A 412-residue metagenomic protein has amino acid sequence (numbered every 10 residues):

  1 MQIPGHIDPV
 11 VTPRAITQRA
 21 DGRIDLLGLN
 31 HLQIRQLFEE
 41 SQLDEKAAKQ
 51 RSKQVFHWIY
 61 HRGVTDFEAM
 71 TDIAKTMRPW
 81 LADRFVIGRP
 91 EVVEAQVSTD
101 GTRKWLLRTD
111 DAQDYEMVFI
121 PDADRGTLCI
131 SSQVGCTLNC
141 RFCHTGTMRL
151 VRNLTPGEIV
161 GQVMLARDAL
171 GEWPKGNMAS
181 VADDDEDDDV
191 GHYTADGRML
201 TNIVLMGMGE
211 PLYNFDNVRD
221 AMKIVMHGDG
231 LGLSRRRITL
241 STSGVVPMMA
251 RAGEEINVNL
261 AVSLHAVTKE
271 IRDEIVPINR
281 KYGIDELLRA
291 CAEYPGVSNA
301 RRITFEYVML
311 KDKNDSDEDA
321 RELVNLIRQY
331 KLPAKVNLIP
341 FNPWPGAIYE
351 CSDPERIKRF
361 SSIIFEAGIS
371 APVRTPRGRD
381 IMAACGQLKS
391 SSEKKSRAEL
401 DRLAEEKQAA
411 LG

Functional and structural regions predicted by a protein language model:
M1-Y115, G171-G191, A292-A300, Y307-G412: Auxiliary Fe-S-binding modules of radical SAM enzymes
R51, N214, V245, R280-G283 (+3 more regions): Helical mechanochemical/support elements of P-loop NTPase systems and associated helical scaffolds
Q113-M117, A123-S131, T137-N259, T268-E270: Conserved Radical SAM active-site core
C136, I203, L240, V262 (+3 more regions): Conserved, mostly hydrophobic/aromatic
L154, Y213, Y282, D315-E318 (+1 more regions): Residue-level signal for the nucleotide or nucleotide-sugar donor/cofactor binding architecture
I159-Q162, A221, V225, M248 (+4 more regions): A general structural detector for well-ordered alpha-helical segments in enzyme core domains, enriched
M208-L212, L231, V245-M249, V258-K281 (+2 more regions): Conserved radical SAM core fold
E254-E255, I278-N279, E322-N325: Short, solvent-exposed amphipathic alpha-helical segments in soluble enzyme and RNA/protein-processing domains
